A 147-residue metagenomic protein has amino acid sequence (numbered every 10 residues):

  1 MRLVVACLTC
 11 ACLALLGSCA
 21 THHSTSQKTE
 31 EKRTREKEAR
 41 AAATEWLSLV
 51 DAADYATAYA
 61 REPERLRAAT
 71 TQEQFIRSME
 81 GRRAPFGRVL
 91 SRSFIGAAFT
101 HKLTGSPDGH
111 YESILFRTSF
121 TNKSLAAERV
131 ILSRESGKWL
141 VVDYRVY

Functional and structural regions predicted by a protein language model:
M1-V4: Positively charged n-region of N-terminal signal peptides that target proteins for export
A6-L16: Bacterial N-terminal signal peptides
C19-A52: Short, low-complexity N-terminal intrinsically disordered segments enriched in polar/charged residues
S24-R33, R77-A84, A127-E128: Short charge-dense sequence patches
R40-A41, S48, A56-G109: Short solvent-exposed beta->alpha transition segments
A97-Y147: Exposed beta-sheet edge and beta->alpha loop/turn motif
